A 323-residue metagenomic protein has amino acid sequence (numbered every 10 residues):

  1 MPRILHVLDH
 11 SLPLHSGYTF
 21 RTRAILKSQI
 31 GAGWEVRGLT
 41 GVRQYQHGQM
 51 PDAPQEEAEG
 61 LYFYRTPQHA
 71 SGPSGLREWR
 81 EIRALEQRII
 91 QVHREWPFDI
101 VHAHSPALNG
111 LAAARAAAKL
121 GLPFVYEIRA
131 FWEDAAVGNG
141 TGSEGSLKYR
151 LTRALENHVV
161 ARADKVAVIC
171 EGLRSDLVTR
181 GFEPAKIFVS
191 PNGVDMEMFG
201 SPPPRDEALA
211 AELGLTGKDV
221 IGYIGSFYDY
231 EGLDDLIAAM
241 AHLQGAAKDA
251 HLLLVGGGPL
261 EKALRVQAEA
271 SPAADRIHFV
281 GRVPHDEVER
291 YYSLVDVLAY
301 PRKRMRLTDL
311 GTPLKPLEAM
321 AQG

Functional and structural regions predicted by a protein language model:
M1-Y62, P67-Q68, L243: N-terminal subdomain of nucleotide-sugar transferases
I4-V7, L215-M240, L253: Conserved donor-binding/catalytic core segment of Leloir-type glycosyltransferases
V42, G172, G193: Carbohydrate-associated surface elements
P51-Q55, G200-G214: A short helix/loop element that forms part of the nucleotide-sugar donor recognition site in Leloir-type
A58-Q87, G140-L147: A short, charged, and often flexible helix/loop element on the N-terminal side of the glycosyltransferase catalytic
E81-L85, P123-V125, E133-H158: Nucleotide-sugar donor phosphate/pyrophosphate-binding loop at the beta->alpha transition of glycosyltransferases
G145, E231, P284-R290, D296-M320: Nucleotide-sugar-dependent
K262-E289: Nucleotide-activated donor-binding/catalytic signature segment of Leloir-type glycosyltransferases, i.e., the conserved
